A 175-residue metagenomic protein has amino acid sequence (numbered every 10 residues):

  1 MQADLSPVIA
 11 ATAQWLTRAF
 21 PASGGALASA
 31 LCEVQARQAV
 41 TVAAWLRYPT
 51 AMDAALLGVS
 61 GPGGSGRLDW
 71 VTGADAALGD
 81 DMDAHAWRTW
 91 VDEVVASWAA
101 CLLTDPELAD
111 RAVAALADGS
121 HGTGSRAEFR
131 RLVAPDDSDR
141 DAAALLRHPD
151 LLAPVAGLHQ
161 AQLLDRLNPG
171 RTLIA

Functional and structural regions predicted by a protein language model:
M1-A3, L27-A28, G79-D80: A ubiquitous short alpha-helical element
M1-T12: An acidic intrinsically disordered interaction segment
D4, A39, T104-E107: Alpha-helix capping and helix-coil boundary motifs
A10-A74: N-terminal interaction modules that seed assembly of large macromolecular complexes
W15, A19, A115, L132: Residues that form generic nucleotide/phosphate-binding pockets
A19-A22, P49, A74-A77, S97-D105 (+4 more regions): Surface-exposed polar/charged interaction patches
A54-V113, D118: Long, charge-patterned amphipathic interaction tracts in eukaryotic proteins
D118-A175: Glycine-rich, aromatic-bearing surface loops/beta-hairpins
